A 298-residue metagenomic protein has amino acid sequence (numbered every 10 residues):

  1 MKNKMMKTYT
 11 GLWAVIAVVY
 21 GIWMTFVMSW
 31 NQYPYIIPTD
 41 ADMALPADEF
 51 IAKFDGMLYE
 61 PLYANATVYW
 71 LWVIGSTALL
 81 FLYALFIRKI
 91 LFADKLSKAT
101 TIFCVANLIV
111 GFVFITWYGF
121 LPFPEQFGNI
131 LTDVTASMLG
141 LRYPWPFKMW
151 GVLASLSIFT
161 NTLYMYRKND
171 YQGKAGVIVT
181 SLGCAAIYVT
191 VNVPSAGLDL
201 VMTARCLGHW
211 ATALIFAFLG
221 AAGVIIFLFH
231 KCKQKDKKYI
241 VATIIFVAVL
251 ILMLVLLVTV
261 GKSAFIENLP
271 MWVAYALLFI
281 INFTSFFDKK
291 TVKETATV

Functional and structural regions predicted by a protein language model:
K2-A17, F92-I109: Alpha-helical transmembrane segments and their helix-start/interface "positive-inside/aromatic belt" motifs in integral
K4, R88-T100, Y164-A175, F229-I240 (+1 more regions): Membrane-interface helix-boundary motifs at transmembrane edges
A17-I36, G111-F127: Alpha-helical transmembrane segments of multi-pass membrane proteins
F26-Y33, N192-V201, L254-S263: Juxtamembrane "helix-exit" motif on the non-cytosolic side of transmembrane helices
P38-P61, F127-R142: Perimembrane loop-to-helix junctions flanking transmembrane segments
K53-W72, S137-S155: Interfacial helix-start motif at the membrane-water boundary
T180-C232: Membrane-proximal helix-loop-helix units in multi-pass membrane proteins
F227-T297: Terminal transmembrane helical module of multi-pass membrane proteins
